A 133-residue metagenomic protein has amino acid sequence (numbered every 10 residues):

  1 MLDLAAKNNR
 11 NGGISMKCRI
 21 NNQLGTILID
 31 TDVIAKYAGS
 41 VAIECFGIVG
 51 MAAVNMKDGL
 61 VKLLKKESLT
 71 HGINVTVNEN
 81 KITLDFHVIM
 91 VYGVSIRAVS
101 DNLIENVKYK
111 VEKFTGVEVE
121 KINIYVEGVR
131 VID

Functional and structural regions predicted by a protein language model:
M1-L2, V111: Generic signature of intrinsically disordered, low-complexity, basic-rich segments and short cationic peptides
L2-Y92, D101, V119-N123, E127-D133: Contiguous, often N-terminal, cationic amphipathic patches that form binding interfaces
I96-T115, V119: Short, non-transmembrane amphipathic alpha-helical segments
